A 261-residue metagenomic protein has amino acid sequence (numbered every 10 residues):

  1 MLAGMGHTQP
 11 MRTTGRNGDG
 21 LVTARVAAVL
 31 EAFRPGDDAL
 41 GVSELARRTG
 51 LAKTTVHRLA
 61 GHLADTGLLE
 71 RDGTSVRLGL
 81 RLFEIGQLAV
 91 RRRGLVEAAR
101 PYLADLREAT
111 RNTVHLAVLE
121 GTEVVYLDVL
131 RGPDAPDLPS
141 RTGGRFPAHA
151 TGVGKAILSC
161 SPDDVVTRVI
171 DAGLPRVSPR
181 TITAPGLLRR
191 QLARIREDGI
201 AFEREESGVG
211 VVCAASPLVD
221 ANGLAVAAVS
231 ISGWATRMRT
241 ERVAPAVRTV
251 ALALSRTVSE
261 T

Functional and structural regions predicted by a protein language model:
M1-R92, V96, R256-E260: N-terminal helix-turn-helix
A32, E97-A109, D198, A253 (+1 more regions): Amphipathic alpha-helical regulatory segments at dimerization interfaces that relay allosteric signals between sensory
R34, G154, L158, P162 (+1 more regions): Short amphipathic alpha-helical signal-transduction/dimerization elements
L68-R71, L116, L218: A structural signal for short hydrophobic beta-strand segments in well-ordered beta-sheet cores
S75-A172: Amphipathic alpha-helical effector-binding/dimerization core of metabolite-sensing transcriptional regulators
V165-I170, R176, R190, L252-T261: Cysteine/selenocysteine-centered motifs that mediate thiol-based redox chemistry or coordinate metal-sulfur cofactors
T181-A253: Extended hydrophobic
